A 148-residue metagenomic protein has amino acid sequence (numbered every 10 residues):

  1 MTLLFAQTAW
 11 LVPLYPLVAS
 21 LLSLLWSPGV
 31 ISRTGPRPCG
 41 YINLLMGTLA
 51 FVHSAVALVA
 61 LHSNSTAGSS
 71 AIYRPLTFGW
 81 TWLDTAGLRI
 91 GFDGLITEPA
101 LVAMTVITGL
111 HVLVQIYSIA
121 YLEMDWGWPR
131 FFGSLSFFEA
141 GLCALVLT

Functional and structural regions predicted by a protein language model:
M1-W10, L14, W26-G133: Transmembrane helix-loop-helix hairpins at membrane boundaries of multipass inner-membrane proteins
L17: Extended, highly charged clamp/arch subdomains and adjacent linkers that form or line substrate-binding channels
L21-L25, I116, A140-L147: Alpha-helical transmembrane segments of multipass membrane proteins
E98-P99, V146-T148: Transmembrane helix interruption/hinge and helix-loop junction motifs
